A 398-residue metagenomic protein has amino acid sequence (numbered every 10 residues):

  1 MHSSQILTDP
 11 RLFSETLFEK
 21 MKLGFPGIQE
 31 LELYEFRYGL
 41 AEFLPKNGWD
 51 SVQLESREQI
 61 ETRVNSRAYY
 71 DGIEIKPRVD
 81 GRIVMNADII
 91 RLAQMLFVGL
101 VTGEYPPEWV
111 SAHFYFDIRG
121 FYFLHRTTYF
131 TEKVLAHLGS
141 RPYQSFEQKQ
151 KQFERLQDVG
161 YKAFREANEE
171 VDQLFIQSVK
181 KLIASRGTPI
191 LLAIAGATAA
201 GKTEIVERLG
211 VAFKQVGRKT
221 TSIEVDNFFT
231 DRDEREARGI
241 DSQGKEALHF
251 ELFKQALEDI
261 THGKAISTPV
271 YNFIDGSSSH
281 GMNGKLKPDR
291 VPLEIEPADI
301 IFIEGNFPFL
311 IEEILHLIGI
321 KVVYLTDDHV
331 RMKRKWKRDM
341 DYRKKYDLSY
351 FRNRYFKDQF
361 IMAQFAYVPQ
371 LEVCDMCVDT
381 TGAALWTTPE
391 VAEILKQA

Functional and structural regions predicted by a protein language model:
M1-R165: Long, basic/Gly/Ser/Thr-rich N-terminal segments that mediate initial subcellular attachment or targeting
V79-E104, E108-Y115, I311, R343-E390: Small-molecule kinase domains that catalyze NTP-dependent phosphoryl transfer to phosphate-bearing small molecules
Q157-I183: N-terminal pre-Walker A segment at the start of P-loop NTPase domains
A197: P-loop (Walker A) phosphate-binding loop of NTP-binding proteins
K202: Conserved lysine of the Walker
I205, L209: Hydrophobic positions on the alpha1 helix immediately C-terminal to the Walker A/P-loop
T221-E224, F228-N283, I300: Conserved nucleotide-sensing/catalytic segment adjacent to the nucleotide-binding pocket in NTP-handling enzymes
L286-D341: ATP-dependent NMP and nucleoside kinases share a basic, alpha-helical "lid"
